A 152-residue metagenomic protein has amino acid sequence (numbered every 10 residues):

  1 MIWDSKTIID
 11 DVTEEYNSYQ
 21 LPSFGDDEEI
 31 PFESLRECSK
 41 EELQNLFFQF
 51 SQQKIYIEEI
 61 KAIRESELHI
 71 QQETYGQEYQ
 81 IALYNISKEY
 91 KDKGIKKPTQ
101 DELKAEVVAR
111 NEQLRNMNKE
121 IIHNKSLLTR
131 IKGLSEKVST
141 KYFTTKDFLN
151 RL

Functional and structural regions predicted by a protein language model:
M1-R36: Extended, charged low-complexity scaffolding/tethering segments
I2-W3, N150-L152: Short acidic DE-rich linear segments
I8-D11, E15, L46-Q49, A82: Charge-rich, solvent-exposed alpha-helical interaction surfaces
D26-E59: Short, charge-rich amphipathic alpha-helices with coiled-coil/heptad character
R36, K40, Y56-E59, A82 (+3 more regions): Eukaryotic N-proximal low-complexity acidic segments or loops
F48-I55, E59-G76, N85: OB-fold ssDNA-binding interfaces and closely related basic DNA-contact patches used across DNA replication/repair
E65-Q77, E112-N150: Long amphipathic alpha-helical coiled-coil segments
Q71-M117: Extended, amphipathic alpha-helical coiled-coil scaffold segments used for oligomerization/tethering in eukaryotic
